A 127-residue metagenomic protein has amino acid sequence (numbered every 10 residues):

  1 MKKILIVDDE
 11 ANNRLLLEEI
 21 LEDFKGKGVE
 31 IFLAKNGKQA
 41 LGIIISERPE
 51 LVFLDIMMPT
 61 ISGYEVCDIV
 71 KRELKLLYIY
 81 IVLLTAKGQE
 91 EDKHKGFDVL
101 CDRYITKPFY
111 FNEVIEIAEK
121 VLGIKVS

Functional and structural regions predicted by a protein language model:
V7-D8, A34, V52: Conserved sequence signature across two-component system core domains
A11-F32: Two-component/phosphorelay signaling modules centered on CheY-like receiver
L33-G42, G63: Helix N-cap/capping motif at the beta->alpha junctions
E47-F53: Active-site beta3 strand of CheY-like receiver
P59, D68, L77, Q89: The feature encodes the CheY-like receiver
E65, G88-R103, N112-E119: Alpha4 helix (beta4-alpha4-beta5 surface) of REC/receiver domains from two-component response regulators
K107: A Lys-centered signature of the CheY-like receiver
